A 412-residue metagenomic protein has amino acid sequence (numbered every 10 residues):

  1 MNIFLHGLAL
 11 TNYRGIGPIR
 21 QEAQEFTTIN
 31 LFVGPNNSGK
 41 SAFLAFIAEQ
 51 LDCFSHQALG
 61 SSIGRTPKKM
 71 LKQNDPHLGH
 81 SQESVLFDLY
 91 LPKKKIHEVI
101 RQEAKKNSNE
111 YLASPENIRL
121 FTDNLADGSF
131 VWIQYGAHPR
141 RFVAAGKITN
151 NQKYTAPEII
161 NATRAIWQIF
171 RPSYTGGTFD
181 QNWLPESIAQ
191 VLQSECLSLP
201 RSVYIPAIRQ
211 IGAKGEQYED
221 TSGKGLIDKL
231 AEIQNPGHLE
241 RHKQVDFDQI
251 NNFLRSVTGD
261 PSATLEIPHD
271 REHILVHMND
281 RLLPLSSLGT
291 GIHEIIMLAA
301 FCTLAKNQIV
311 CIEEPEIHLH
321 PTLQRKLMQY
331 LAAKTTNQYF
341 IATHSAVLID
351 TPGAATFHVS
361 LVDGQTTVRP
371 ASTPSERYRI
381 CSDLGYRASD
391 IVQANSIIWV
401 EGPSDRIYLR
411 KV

Functional and structural regions predicted by a protein language model:
M1-E216, V245-D246, N252-P268: P-loop NTPase switch/coupling surface
M1-L59, Q249-I391, N395-I397, R406-K411: Switch/communication elements of ASCE P-loop NTPase nucleotide-binding domains
L192, G237-R241, Y339: Generic amphipathic alpha-helical segments used as scaffolds and interaction surfaces in large, multi-domain proteins
R209, L230-Q234, M278-D280: Short, histidine-centered active-site or binding-site loop motifs used for metal coordination, general acid-base
Q210, S404-D405: Short, glycine-/Ser/Thr-/acidic-enriched flexible segments
E219-P236: A solvent-exposed, charged loop/short amphipathic helix patch at secondary-structure junctions
A231-N252: Alpha-helical coupling/stalk and coiled-coil linker elements that connect catalytic or binding modules and transmit
